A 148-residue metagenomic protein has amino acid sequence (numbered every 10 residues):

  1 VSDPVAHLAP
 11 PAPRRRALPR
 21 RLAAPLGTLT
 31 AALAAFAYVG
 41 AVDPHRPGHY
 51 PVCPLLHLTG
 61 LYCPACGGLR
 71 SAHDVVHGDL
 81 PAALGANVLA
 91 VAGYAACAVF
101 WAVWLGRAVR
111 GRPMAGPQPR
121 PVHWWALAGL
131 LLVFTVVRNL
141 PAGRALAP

Functional and structural regions predicted by a protein language model:
V1-R20, A145-P148: Actinobacteria-biased recognition of intrinsically disordered, low-complexity terminal regions
R15-T28, P119-H123: N-terminal membrane topogenic signal
R20-Y38, L84-M114: Short Fe-S-cluster ligation motifs
P47-G85: Extracytosolic (periplasmic/ER-lumenal) interhelical loops and adjacent juxtamembrane/interface segments of multi-pass
H49-C53, A83-V88, A115-P119, L146-P148: Non-cytosolic membrane-interface motifs at loop->transmembrane helix junctions
H77, G106-P113, P141-R144: Juxtamembrane transmembrane-helix termini
M114-L130: Interfacial loop-to-transmembrane junctions
T135-P148: Juxtamembrane boundary at the C-terminal end of a transmembrane helix
